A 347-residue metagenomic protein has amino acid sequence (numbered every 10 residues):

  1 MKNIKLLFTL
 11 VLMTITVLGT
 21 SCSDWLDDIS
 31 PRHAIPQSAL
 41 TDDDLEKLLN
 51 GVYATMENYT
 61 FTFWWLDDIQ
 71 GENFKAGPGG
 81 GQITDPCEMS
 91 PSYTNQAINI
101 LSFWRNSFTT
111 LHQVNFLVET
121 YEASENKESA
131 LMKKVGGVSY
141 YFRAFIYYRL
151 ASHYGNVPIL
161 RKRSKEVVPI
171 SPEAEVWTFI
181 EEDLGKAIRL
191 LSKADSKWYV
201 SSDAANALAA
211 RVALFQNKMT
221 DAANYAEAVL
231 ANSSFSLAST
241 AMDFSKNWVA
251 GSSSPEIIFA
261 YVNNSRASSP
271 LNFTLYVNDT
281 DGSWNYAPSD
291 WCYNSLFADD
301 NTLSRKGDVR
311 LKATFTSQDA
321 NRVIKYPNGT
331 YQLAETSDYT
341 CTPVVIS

Functional and structural regions predicted by a protein language model:
M1-T20: Sec-dependent bacterial lipoprotein signal peptides
C22-Q70: Acidic, glycine-rich segments characteristic of secretory precursors and extracytoplasmic regions
I35-Q37, D43, F63-G81, K193-L275: Short, surface-exposed recognition loops and adjoining beta-strand edges that mediate ligand/DNA contacts, enriched
E46, M56, G81-H153, E166-P172 (+3 more regions): Conserved, well-structured interaction surfaces
I98-L101, S234-S347: Elongated scaffold/linker segments in the mid-to-C-terminal portions of large proteins
A151-H153, P158, D195, N217: Short coil/turn linking the two alpha-helices of tandem helical-hairpin repeats
